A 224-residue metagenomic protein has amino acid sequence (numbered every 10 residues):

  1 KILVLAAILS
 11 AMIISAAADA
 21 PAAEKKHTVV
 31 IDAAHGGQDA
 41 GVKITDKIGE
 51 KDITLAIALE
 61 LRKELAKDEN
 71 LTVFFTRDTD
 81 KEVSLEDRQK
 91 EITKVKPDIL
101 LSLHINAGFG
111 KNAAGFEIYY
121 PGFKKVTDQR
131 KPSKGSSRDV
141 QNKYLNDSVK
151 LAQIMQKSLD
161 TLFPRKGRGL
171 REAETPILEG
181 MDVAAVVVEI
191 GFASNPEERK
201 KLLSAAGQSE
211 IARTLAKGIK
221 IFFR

Functional and structural regions predicted by a protein language model:
K1: Function-determining sites in protein domains
V4-I13: Bacterial N-terminal signal peptides
I14, V42-T45, G49, R199 (+1 more regions): Ubiquitous "structural anchor" signal
A16-E24: Boundary at the C-terminal end of the N-terminal hydrophobic targeting segment
E24-T28, D52-R224: Active-site-proximal helix/loop segments of hydrolytic enzymes
H27-K47: Short glycine-rich His-centered loop
